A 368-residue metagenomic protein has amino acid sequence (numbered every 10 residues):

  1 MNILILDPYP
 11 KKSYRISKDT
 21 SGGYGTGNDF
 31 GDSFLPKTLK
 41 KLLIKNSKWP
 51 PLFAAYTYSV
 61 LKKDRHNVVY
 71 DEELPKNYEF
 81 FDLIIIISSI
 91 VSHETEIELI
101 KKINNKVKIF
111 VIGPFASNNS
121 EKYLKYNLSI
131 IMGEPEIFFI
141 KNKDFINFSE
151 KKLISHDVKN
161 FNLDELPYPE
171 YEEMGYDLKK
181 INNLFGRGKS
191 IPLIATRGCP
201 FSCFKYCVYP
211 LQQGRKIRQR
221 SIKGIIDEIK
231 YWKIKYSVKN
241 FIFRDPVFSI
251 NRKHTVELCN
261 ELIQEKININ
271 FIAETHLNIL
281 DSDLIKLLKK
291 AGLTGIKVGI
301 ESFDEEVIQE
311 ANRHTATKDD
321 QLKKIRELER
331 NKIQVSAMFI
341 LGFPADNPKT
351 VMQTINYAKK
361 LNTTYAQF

Functional and structural regions predicted by a protein language model:
M1-N67, D71-K230, K235-S237: Acidic, low-complexity intrinsically disordered segments
K11, S92, S117, F138 (+4 more regions): Surface-exposed, flexible loop/turn segments at secondary-structure boundaries
Y78, L124-K125, K235, K290 (+2 more regions): Alpha-helix termination/capping residues and helix-transition junctions
S120-K125, L284, A345-K359: Catalytic cores of alpha/beta
L128-S129, T294, T364: Receiver (REC) domain switch/active-site residues of two-component response regulators
Y171-S336, F343, N356: Radical SAM [4Fe-4S] cluster-binding motif and immediate context
I333-M338, T363-A366: Conserved beta-strand->loop/alpha-helix structural units within folded catalytic cores of enzymes with alpha/beta
